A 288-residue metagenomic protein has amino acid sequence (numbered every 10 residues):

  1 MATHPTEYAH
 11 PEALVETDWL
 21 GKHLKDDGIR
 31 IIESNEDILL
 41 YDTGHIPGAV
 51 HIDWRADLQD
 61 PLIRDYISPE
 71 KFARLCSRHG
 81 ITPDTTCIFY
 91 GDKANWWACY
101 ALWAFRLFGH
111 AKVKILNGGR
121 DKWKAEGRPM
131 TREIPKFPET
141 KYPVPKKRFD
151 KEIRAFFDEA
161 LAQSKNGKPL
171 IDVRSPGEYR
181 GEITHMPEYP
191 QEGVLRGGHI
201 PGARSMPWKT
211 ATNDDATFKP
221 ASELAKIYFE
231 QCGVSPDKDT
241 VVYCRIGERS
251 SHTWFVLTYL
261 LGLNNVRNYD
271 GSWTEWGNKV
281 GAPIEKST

Functional and structural regions predicted by a protein language model:
A2-A9, Y66-K165, E182-I183, G198 (+2 more regions): Thiolate-centered catalytic microenvironments shared by cysteine-dependent enzyme domains
H4-D84, L161-C232, P236: Positively charged, proline/Ser/Thr-rich regional signature most characteristic of the Rhodanese/CDC25-like
L20, A49, F105, W123 (+3 more regions): Terminal peptide-recognition signature
L58-R64, W123-E126, Y142, D215-A216 (+1 more regions): Short, charged, surface-exposed secondary-structure boundary motifs
R128-T131, M186-P187, G281-P283: Short low-complexity, flexible loop/linker segments enriched in glycine and/or proline with clustered acidic
N264-T288: Cysteine-dependent PTP/DSP-like catalytic domain, specifically the C-terminal lobe
